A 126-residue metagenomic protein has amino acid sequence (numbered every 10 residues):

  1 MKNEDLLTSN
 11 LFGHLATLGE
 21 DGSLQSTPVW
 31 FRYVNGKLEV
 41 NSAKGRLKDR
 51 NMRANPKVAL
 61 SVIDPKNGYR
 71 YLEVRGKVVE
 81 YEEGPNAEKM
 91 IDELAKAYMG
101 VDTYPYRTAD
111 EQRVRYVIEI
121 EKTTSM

Functional and structural regions predicted by a protein language model:
M1, G45-R46, V101: Structural motif corresponding to alpha-helix initiation and N-cap regions
M1-G13: Short, basic/aromatic recognition patches
L7, N51-M52, L94, I118: A generic structural signal for nonpolar/aromatic side chains embedded in well-ordered alpha-helices
L11-K44, M52, V58-V62, E73: Short beta-strand segments
D21-S23, D64-G68, T108-E111: A short beta-turn/loop motif at secondary-structure boundaries
R46-K48, N67: Short, surface-exposed beta-strand-loop junctions and turns on beta-sheet-rich folds
Y71-M126: Charged, gly/pro-rich active-site loop segments
